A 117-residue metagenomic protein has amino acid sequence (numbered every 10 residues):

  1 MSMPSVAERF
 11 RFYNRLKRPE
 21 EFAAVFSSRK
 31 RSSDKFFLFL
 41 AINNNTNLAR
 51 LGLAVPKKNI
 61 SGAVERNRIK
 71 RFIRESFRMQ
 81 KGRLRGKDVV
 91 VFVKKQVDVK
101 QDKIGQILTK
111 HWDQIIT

Functional and structural regions predicted by a protein language model:
M1-T117: Positively charged, solvent-exposed patches that mediate nucleic-acid binding
